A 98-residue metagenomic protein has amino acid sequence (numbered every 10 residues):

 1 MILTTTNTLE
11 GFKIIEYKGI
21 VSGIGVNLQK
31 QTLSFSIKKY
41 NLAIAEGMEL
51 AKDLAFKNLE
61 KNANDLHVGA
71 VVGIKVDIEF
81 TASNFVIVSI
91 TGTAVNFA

Functional and structural regions predicted by a protein language model:
M1-Q31, N64-D65, G69, V88-A98: N-terminal presequence-like segments and the immediate start of the first folded domain
T6-L9, K75-T81: Short, solvent-exposed loop/turn elements at beta->coil junctions and helix N-caps that rim active or binding pockets
G19-K75: Short, well-ordered alpha-helical segments
N84-V86: A generic structural micro-feature
